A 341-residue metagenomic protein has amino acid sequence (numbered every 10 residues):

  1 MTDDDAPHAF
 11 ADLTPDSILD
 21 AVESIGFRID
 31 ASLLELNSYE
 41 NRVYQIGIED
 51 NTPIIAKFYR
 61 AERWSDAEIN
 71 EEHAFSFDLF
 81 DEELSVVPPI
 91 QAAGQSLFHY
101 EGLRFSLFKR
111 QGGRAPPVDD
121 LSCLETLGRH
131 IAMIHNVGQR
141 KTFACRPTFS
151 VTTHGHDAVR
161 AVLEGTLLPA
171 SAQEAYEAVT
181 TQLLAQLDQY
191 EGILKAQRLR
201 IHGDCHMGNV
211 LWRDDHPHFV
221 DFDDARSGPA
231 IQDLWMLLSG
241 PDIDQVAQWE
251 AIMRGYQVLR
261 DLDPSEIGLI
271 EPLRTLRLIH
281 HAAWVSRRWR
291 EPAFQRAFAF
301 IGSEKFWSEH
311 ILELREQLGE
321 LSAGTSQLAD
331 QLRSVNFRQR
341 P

Functional and structural regions predicted by a protein language model:
M1-Q91, D214-H216, Q327-P341: Conserved NTP-binding catalytic cores of kinases and kinase-like/nucleotidyltransferase enzymes across multiple kinase
D3-A6, G165, A283-P341: ATP/Mg2+ or Mg2+-diphosphate-binding catalytic cores that bind nucleotide phosphates or diphosphates via glycine-rich
N37-A56, P89, A185-L234, L238 (+2 more regions): Active-site acidic catalytic loop and adjacent metal/ATP-binding pocket of ATP-dependent phosphoryl transfer enzymes
I48-F143: ATP-binding pocket architecture of kinase catalytic cores
A61, F105-V118, V159-L168, H281-F300: A glycine-centered beta->alpha junction motif in the catalytic cores of kinase/phosphotransferase enzymes
A61, G113, P217, A225-S227 (+1 more regions): Activation segment
P117-E174, A196-R198, F298-F300: A cross-family kinase active-site recognition segment
A230-D261, R277-A293: Active-site activation/catalytic loop segments of kinase-like enzymes and analogous catalytic loops in related
